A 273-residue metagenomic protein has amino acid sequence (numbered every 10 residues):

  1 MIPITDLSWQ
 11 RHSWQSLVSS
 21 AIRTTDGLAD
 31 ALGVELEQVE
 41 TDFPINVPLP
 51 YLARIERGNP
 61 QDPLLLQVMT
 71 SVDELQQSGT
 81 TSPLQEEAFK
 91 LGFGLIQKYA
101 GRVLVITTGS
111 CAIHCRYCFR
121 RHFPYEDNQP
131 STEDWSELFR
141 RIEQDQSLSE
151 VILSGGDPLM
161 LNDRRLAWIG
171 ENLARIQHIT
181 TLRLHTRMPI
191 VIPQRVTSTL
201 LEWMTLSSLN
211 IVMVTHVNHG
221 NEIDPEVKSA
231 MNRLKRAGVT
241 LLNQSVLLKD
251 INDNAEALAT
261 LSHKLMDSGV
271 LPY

Functional and structural regions predicted by a protein language model:
M1-Q97: Flexible, acidic/Gly-rich N-terminal and inter-domain linker regions that tether and position cofactor-handling modules
P44, L91-F119: N-terminal pre-triad scaffold of radical SAM enzymes
Y51, C115, Y273: Conserved, mostly hydrophobic/aromatic
G94, N128-Q129, E143: Domain-level signature for proteins that mediate thiol-based redox and metal-cofactor handling
C118-P130: Iron-sulfur (Fe-S) cluster-binding segments and ferredoxin-like electron-carrier domains, especially [2Fe-2S]
F119, T132-D134, D145: Intrinsically disordered, low-complexity linker/loop segments enriched in Gly/Pro and charged/polar residues
S136-E150, L159-P272: Conserved AdoMet/S-adenosylmethionine-binding subsite of the radical SAM
